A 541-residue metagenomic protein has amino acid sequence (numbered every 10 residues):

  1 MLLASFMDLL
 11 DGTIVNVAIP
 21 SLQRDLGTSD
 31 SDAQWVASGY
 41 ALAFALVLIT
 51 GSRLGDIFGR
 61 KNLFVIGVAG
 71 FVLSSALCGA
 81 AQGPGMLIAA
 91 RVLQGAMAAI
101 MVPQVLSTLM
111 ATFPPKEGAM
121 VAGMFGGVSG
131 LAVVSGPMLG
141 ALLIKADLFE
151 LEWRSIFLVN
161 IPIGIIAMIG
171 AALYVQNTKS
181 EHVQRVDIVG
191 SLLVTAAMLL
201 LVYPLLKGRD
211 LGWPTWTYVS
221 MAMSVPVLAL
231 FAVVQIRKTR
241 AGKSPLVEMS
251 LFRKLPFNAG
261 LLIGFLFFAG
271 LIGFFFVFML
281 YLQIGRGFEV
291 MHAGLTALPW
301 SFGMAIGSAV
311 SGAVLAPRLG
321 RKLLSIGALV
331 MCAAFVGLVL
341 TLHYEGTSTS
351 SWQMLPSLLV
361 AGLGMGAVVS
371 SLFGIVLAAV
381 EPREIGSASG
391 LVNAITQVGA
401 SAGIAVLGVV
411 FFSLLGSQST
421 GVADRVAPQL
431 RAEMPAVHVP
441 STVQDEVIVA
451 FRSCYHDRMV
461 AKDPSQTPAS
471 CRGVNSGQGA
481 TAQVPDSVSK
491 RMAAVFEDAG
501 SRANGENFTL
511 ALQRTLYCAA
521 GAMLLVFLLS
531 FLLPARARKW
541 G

Functional and structural regions predicted by a protein language model:
M1, V233-Q235, G374, M434-G541: Transmembrane-helix exit segments and adjacent C-terminal regions of multi-pass membrane proteins
M1-F44, V189, T217-V219, V227 (+3 more regions): Transmembrane core module of solute transporters
M1-L173: Transmembrane-helix bundle of Major Facilitator Superfamily
A4, M124-V128, V186-V189, I263 (+1 more regions): Hydrophobic alpha-helical segments of secondary membrane carriers
F6, L42, A76-L77, V92 (+10 more regions): Hydrophobic residues within the alpha-helical transmembrane core of Major Facilitator Superfamily
L22-Q23, L54-G55, L139-L148, L205 (+3 more regions): Interfacial helix-cap and linker-helix signal at transmembrane-aqueous boundaries of multi-pass secondary transporters
V47, S52, F58-G70, Q82-A89 (+7 more regions): C-terminal module of multi-pass small-molecule transporters
K145-I263, G270, F288-E289, T296: Hydrophobic transmembrane-helix bundles of small-molecule transporters
